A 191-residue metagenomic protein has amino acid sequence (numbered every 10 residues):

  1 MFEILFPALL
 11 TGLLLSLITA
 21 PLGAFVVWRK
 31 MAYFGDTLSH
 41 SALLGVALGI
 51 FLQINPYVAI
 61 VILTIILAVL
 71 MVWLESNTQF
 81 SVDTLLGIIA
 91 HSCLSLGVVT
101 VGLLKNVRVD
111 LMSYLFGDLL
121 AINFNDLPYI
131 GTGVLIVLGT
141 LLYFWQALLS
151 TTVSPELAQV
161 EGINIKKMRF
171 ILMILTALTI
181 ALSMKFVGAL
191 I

Functional and structural regions predicted by a protein language model:
M1-L17: Membrane-interfacial amphipathic/re-entrant helices at transmembrane-helix boundaries
P7, T78, L86-A147, I174: Transmembrane helix-bundle core of multi-pass membrane transporters and related energy-transducing complexes
L9-L14, Y57-I62, G87-I88, L127-T132 (+1 more regions): Hydrophobic alpha-helical transmembrane segments
L13, L17, Y33-A42, I62-T64 (+2 more regions): Short hydrophobic alpha-helical membrane-embedded segments
L13, L17-P21, I62-L70, L96 (+2 more regions): Generic alpha-helical transmembrane segments of integral inner-membrane proteins, especially permease/transport modules
A24-V107: Short loop segments and helix-boundary regions at transmembrane helix junctions of multi-pass inner-membrane proteins
G139-L172: Membrane-helix/interface signature in polytopic inner-membrane proteins
A177-I191: Inter-helical junctions in multi-pass inner-membrane proteins, predominant in energy-converting antiporter-like
